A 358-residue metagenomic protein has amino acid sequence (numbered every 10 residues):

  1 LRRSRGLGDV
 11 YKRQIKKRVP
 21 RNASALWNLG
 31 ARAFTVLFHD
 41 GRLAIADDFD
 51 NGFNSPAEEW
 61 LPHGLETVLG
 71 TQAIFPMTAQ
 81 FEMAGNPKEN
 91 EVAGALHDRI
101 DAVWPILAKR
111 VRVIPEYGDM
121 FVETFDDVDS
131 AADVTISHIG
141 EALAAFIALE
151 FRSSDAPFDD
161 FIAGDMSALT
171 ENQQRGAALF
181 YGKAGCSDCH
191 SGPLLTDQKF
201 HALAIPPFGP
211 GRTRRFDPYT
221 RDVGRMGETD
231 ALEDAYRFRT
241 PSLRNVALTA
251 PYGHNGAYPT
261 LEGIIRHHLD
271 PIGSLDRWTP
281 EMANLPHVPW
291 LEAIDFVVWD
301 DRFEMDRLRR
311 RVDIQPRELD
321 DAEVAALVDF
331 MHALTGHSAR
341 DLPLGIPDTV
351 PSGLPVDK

Functional and structural regions predicted by a protein language model:
L1-L7, Y11: Single conserved hydrophobic/aromatic residue that forms the stacking wall/gate of nucleotide- or nucleobase-binding
S4-R5, L26, L69, L143 (+5 more regions): The canonical Cys-X-X-Cys-His
R13-F125, D129-A148, A247, H254-G263 (+2 more regions): Periplasmic c-type cytochrome electron-transfer domains
V19, P62, I136, L169 (+7 more regions): Active-site-proximal structural scaffolding
A31, C189-L195, L248: Detector for the c-type heme attachment site
L43-T71, A202-A293: An acidic, gly/pro-interrupted, aromatic-rich
Q80, A95-Q174, A178, S191-K199 (+3 more regions): Post-cleavage N-terminal segment of exported redox proteins
N245, P251-P271, L275-D348: Extracellular low-complexity, Gly/Ser/Thr-rich intrinsically disordered linkers and protease-sensitive activation/hinge
